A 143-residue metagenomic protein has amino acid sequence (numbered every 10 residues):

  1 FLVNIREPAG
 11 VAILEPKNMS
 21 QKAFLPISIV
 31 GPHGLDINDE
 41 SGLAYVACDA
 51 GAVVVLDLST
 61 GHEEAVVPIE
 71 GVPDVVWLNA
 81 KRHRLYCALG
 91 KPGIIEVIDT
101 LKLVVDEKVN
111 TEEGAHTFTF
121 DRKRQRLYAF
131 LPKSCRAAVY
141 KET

Functional and structural regions predicted by a protein language model:
F1-T143: Predominantly soluble domains enriched in secretory-pathway, periplasmic, or organellar proteins
